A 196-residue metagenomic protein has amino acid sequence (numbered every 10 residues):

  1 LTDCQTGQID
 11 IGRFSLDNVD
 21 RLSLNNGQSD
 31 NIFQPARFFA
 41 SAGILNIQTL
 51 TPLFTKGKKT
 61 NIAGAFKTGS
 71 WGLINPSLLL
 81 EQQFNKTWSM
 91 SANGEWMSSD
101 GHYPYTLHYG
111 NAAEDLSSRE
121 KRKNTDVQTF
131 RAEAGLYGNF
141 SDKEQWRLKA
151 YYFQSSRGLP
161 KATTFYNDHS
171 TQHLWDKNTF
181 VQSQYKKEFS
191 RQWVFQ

Functional and structural regions predicted by a protein language model:
T2-Q28: Short acidic/polar hinge/loop motifs at secondary-structure boundaries that mediate gating or recognition
T6-G7, A63-F66, S117-R122, T164-Q172 (+2 more regions): Extracellular loop and loop/strand-boundary signature of outer-membrane beta-barrel proteins
I9-G12, L22, I32-A65, I74-L80: N-terminal periplasmic accessory domains that precede and gate Gram-negative outer-membrane beta-barrel machines
D20, K58-I62, K67, I74 (+5 more regions): Outer-envelope beta-barrel architecture signal
G27, Q48, A65-W71, E95-M97 (+1 more regions): Outer-membrane beta-barrel pore domains and translocons
R37, G69-G72, N124-T129, H173-K177: Short sequence motifs at beta-strands and strand-loop junctions characteristic of Gram-negative outer-membrane
L79, Q83-S170: Periplasmic-side early beta-strands and strand-to-turn transitions of outer-membrane beta-barrels
Y137-S155, L174-Q196: Face-selective signature of the C-terminal outer-membrane beta-barrel domain
